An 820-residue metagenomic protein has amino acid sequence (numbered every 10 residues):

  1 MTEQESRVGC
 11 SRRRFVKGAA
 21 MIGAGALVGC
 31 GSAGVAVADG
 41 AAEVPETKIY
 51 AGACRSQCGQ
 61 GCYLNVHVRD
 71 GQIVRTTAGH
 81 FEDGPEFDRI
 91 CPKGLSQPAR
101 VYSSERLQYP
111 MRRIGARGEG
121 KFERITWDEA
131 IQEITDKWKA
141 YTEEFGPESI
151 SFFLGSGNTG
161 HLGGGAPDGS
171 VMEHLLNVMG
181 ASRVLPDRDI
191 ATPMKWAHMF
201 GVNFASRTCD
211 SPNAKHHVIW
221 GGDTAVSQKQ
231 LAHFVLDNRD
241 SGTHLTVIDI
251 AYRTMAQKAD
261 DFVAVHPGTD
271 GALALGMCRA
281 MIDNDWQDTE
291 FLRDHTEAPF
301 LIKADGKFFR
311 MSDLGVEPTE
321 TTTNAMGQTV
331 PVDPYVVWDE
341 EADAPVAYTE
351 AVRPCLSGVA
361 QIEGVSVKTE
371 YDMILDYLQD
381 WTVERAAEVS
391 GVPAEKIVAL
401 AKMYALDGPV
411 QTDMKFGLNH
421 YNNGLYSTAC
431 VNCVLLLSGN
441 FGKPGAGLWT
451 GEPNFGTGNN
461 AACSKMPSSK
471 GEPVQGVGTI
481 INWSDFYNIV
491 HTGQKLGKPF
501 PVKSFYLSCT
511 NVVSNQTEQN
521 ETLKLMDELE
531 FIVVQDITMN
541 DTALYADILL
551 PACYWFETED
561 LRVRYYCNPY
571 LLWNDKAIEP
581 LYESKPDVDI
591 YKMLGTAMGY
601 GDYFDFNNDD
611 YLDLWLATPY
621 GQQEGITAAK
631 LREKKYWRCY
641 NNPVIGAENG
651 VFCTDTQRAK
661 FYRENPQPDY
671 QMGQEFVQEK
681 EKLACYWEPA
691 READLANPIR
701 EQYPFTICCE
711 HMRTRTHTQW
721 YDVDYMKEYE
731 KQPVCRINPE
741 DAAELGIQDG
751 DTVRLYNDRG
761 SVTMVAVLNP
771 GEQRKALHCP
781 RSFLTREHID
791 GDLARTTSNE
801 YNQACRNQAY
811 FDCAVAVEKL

Functional and structural regions predicted by a protein language model:
T2, A166-I248, A272, E341-A342 (+7 more regions): Extended redox/cofactor-interaction regions of prokaryotic respiratory oxidoreductases
T2-E290, D294-C355, S366-V367, E384-R385 (+4 more regions): N-terminal export/assembly segments and adjacent metallocofactor-ligating motifs of anaerobic energy-metabolism
Y50, A259-V265, E557, Y570-P580: Short beta-alpha connecting loops at secondary-structure transitions that line or flank enzyme active sites
Y109, R113-E129, W286-A394, A577-Y662 (+4 more regions): N-terminal leader/propeptide and maturation segments of large enzyme subunits in energy/redox metabolism and hydrolases
I131-I150, R207-K215, Y377-L378, V398-Q411 (+1 more regions): Glycine-rich phosphate/diphosphate-binding loops that line cofactor/substrate pockets in enzymes
F153-L162, D223, R385-V392, K415-N422 (+2 more regions): Conserved short loop/turn motifs at secondary-structure junctions
T254, N540-W573: Flexible glycine/proline-rich, aromatic-decorated loop/lid segments
D587-L631, T718-R736, E740-L820: Long, contiguous, secondary-structure-rich segments that constitute the structural scaffold of globular domains
